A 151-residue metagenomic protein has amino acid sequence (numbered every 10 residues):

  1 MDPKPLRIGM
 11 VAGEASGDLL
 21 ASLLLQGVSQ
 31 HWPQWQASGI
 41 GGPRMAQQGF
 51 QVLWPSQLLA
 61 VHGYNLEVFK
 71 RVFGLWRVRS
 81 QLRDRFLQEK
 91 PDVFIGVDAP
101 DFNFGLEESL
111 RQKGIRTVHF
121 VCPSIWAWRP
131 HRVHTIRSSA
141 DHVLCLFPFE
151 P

Functional and structural regions predicted by a protein language model:
M1-P3: Short, flexible hinge/linker loops that cap or flank conserved catalytic cores
L6-P151: Active-site and donor-binding regions of nucleotide-sugar-utilizing enzymes
